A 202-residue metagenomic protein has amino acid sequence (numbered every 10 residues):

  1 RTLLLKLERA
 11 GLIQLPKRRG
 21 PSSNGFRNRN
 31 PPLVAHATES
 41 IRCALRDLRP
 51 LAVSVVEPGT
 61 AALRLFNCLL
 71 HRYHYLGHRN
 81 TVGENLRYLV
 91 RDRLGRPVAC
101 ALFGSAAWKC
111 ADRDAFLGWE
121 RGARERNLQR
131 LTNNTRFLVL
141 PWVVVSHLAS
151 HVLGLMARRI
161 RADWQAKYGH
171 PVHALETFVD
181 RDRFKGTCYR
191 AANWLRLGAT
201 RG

Functional and structural regions predicted by a protein language model:
R1-L3, A52-G202: Acyl-donor binding region in acyl/amide transferases
T2-G11: Basic amphipathic alpha-helical segments that dock to polyanions
Q14-L15, R196: Short beta-strand "wing" residues that participate in macromolecule-binding interfaces
R18-S22, R201-G202: Short, Lys/Arg-rich nucleic-acid/phosphate-binding segment
N24-F26, Y88: Short secondary-structure boundary/hinge segments and terminal tails
R27-G59: Conserved N-terminal entry element of GNAT/NAT acetyltransferase domains
